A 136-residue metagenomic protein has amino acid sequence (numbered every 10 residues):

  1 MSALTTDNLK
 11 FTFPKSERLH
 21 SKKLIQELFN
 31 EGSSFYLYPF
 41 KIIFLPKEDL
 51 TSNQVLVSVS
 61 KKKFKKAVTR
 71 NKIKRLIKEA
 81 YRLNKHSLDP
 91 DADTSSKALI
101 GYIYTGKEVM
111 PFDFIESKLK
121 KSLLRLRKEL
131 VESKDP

Functional and structural regions predicted by a protein language model:
M1-P136: Positively charged, solvent-exposed patches that mediate nucleic-acid binding
